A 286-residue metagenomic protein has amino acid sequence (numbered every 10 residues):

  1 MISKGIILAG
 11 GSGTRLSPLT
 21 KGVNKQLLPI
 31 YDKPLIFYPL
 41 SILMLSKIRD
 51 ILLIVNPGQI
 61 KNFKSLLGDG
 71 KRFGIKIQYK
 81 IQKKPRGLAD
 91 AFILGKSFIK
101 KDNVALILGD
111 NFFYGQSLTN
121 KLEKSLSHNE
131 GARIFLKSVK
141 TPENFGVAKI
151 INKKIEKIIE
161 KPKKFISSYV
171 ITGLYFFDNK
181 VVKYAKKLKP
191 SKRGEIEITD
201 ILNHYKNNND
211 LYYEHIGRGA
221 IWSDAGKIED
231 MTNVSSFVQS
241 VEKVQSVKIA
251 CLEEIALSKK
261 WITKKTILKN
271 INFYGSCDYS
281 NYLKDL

Functional and structural regions predicted by a protein language model:
M1-I7, R15-K21, L28-P29, K33-L108 (+4 more regions): Conserved N-terminal catalytic core of the sugar/cofactor nucleotidyltransferase
S12, N111, V139: Active-site metal-binding loops of divalent metal-dependent hydrolases
L27, A148-I150: A structural signal for short hydrophobic beta-strand segments in well-ordered beta-sheet cores
G68-G74, K149, H204-K206: Short, conserved catalytic or adaptor-binding loops enriched in Gly and charged residues
K80-Q82, F135, E214-I216: Conserved beta-strand termini and adjacent loop/short-helix elements that scaffold enzyme active sites in alpha/beta
A105, T119, E123-L126, K154-W261 (+2 more regions): Catalytic-core segments of class I nucleotidyltransferases/pyrophosphorylases that form NMP-activated intermediates
G115-N144: Conserved donor-nucleotide/metal-binding helix-loop-beta segment in metal-dependent transferases, i.e., the alpha-helix
D278-L286: Long, highly charged low-complexity segments enriched in Glu/Asp and Lys/Arg with interspersed Ser/Thr
